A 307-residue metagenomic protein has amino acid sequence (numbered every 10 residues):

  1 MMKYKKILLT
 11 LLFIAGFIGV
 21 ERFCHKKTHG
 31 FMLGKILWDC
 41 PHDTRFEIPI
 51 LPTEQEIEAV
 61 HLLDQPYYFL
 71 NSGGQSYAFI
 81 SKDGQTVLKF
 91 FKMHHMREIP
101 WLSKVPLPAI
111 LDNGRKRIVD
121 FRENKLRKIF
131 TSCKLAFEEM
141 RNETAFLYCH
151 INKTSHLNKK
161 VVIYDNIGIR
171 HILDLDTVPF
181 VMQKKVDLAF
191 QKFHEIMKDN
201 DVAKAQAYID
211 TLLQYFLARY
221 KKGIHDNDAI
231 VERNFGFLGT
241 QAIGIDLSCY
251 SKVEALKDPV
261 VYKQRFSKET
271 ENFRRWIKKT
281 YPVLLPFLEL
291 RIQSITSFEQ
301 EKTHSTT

Functional and structural regions predicted by a protein language model:
M1-M2: N-terminal secretory signal peptides that target proteins for export/translocation
K5, H61-P66, K82, M182 (+6 more regions): Solvent-exposed, well-ordered amphipathic alpha-helical segments that flank/support binding or catalytic loops
K5-F23: Hydrophobic membrane-insertion alpha-helices, especially the h-region of bacterial N-terminal signal peptides
E21-N227, L238-G239: Conserved ATP-binding subdomain of kinase catalytic cores across diverse folds
D201-Y208, H225-D226, F237-T307: C-lobe/activation-segment region of protein kinase-like
E232-N234: Conserved protein-kinase catalytic-loop position immediately C-terminal to the HRD catalytic Asp
